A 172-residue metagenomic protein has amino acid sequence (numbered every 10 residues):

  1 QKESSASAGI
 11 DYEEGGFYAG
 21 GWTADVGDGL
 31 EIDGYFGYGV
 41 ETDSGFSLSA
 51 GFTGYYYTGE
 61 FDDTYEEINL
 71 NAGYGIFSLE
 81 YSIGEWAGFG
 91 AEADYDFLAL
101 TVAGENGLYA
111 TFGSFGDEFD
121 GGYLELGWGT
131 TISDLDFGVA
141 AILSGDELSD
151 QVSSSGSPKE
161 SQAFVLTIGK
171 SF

Functional and structural regions predicted by a protein language model:
Q1-F172: Outer-membrane beta-barrel proteins
